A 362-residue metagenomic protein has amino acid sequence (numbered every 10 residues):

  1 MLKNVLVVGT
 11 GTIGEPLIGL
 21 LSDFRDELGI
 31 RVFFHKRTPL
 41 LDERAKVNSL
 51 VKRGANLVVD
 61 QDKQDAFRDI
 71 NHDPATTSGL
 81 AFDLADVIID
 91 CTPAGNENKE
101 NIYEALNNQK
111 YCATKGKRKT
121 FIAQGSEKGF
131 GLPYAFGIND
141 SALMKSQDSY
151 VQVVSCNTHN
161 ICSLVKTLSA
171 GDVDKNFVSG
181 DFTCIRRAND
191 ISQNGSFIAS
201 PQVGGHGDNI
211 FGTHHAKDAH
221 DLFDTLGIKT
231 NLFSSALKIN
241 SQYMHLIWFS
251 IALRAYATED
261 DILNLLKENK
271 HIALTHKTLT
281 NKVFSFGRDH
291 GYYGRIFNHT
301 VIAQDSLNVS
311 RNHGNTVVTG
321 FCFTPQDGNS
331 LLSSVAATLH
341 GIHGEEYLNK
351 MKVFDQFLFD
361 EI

Functional and structural regions predicted by a protein language model:
M1-S192, L348-F354: N-terminal Rossmann-like NAD(P) cofactor-binding subdomain of oxidoreductases, focused on the glycine-rich
L6, V153, N157, D208 (+3 more regions): Generic alpha-helical structural element
G11, E15, F82, H159-C162 (+4 more regions): Electropositive phosphate-/nucleotide-binding environments in soluble metabolic enzymes
E15-G19, D23-A75, N176-S179, T183-C322: C-terminal substrate-binding/catalytic lobe of Rossmann-fold NAD(P)-dependent oxidoreductases
I18, C162-S169, A216-H220, D260-L263 (+1 more regions): Predominant activation on well-ordered alpha-helical scaffold segments within soluble catalytic domains
F24, G171, L226, A273 (+1 more regions): Solvent-exposed amphipathic alpha-helical surface segments
G294-I362: NAD(P)-dependent Rossmann-like dehydrogenase/reductase catalytic/cofactor-binding core
